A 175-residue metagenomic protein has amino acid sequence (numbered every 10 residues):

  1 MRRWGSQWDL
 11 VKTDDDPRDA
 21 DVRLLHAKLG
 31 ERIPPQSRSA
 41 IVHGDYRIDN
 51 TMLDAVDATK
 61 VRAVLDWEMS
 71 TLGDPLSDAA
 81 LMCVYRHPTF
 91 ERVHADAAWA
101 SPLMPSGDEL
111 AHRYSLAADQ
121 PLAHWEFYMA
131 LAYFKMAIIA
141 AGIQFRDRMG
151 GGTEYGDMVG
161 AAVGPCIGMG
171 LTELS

Functional and structural regions predicted by a protein language model:
M1, R18-V22, H26, G73-L76 (+2 more regions): A structural signal for well-ordered alpha-helical scaffolds and beta->alpha junctions
M1-R32, Q36: Active-site catalytic-loop/activation-segment of kinase and kinase-like phosphoryl-transfer enzymes
L24, M129-A132: Amphipathic alpha-helical interaction segments
L24-S77, L81-C83, F90: Active-site acidic catalytic loop and adjacent metal/ATP-binding pocket of ATP-dependent phosphoryl transfer enzymes
L76-D119, A132-G150: Active-site activation/catalytic loop segments of kinase-like enzymes and analogous catalytic loops in related
A117-F127: Acidic, serine/threonine- and proline-rich low-complexity regulatory regions
R146-S175: Regulatory N- and C-terminal appendages and interdomain linkers associated with kinase/kinase-like NTP transferase
